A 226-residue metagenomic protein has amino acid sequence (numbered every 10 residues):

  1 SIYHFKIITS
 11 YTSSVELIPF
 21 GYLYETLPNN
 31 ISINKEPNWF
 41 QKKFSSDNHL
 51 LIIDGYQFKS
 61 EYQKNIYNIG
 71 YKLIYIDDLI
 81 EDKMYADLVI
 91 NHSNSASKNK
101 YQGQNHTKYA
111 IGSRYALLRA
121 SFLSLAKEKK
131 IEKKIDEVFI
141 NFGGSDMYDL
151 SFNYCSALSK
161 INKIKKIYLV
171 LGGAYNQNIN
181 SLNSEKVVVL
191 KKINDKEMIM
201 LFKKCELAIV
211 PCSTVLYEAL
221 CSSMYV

Functional and structural regions predicted by a protein language model:
S1, S10-Q104, Y109: Active-site and donor-binding regions of nucleotide-sugar-utilizing enzymes
Y3-T12, I167-G172: Short internal beta-strands
G70-I76, A120-L125, V189-K192: Short gly/ser/thr-rich secondary-structure transition/capping motifs
Y85-Y148, V170-G173: A nucleotide-sugar donor-handling region in carbohydrate enzymes
A126, E132-K204: Donor-nucleotide binding loops and adjacent catalytic segments primarily of GT-B fold Leloir glycosyltransferases
V188, K203-T214, M224-Y225: Acidic donor-binding loop of glycosyltransferase active sites
I199, L216-S222: Short alpha-helical segment that forms part of, or immediately flanks, the ligand-binding pocket in carbohydrate-active
